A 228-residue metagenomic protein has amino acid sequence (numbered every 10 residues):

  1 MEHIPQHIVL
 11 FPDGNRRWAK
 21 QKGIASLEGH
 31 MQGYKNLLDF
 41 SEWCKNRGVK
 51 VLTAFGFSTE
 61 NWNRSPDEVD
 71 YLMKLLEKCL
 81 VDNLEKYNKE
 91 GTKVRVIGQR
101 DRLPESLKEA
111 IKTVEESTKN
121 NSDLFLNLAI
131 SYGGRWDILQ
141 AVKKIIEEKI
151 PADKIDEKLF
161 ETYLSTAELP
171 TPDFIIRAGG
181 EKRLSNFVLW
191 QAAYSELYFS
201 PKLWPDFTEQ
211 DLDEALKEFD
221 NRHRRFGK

Functional and structural regions predicted by a protein language model:
M1-K228: Flexible, compositionally biased loop and terminal segments
